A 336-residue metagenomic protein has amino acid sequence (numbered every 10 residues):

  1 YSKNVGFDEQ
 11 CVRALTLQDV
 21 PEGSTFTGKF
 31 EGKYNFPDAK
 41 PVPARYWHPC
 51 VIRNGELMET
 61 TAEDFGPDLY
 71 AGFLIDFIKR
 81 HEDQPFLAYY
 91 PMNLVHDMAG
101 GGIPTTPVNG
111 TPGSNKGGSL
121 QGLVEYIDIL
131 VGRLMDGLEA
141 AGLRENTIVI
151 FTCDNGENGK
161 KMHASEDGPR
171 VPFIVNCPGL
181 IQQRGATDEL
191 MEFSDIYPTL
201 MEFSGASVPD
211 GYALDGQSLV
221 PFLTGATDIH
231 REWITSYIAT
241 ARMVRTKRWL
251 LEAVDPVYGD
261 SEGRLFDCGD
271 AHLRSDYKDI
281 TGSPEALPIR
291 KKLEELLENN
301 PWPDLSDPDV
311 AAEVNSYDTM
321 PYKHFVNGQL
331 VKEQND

Functional and structural regions predicted by a protein language model:
Y1-P85, M92-G101, Q121, S261-G263 (+1 more regions): Formylglycine-dependent
S2-G6, M98-G101, P112, I129 (+2 more regions): Histidine-centered active-site microenvironments of extracellular/periplasmic hydrolases and transferases
V5, D68-G72, G118, E125-G132 (+4 more regions): A structural signal for well-ordered alpha-helical segments within the folded catalytic domains of diverse enzymes
V5-D8, H81-A88, L143-V149, R170-V171 (+2 more regions): Loop/turn elements at helix/coil->beta-strand transitions in domains of secreted/extracellular proteins
D8-E9, R13-P21, T27, E157-G159 (+8 more regions): C-terminal cap/loop subdomain of S1 sulfatases and analogous C-terminal strand-loop tails that border
L57-D64, G117-Q121, K161, L180-M191 (+2 more regions): Active-site rim elements
A71-I78, T105-T147: A long, amphipathic alpha-helix that forms part of the scaffold/cap immediately adjacent to metal-dependent active
P85-P91, L120, V124-I127, V131 (+4 more regions): Beta-strand elements within well-structured catalytic alpha/beta cores of enzymes that handle phosphate/sulfate esters
